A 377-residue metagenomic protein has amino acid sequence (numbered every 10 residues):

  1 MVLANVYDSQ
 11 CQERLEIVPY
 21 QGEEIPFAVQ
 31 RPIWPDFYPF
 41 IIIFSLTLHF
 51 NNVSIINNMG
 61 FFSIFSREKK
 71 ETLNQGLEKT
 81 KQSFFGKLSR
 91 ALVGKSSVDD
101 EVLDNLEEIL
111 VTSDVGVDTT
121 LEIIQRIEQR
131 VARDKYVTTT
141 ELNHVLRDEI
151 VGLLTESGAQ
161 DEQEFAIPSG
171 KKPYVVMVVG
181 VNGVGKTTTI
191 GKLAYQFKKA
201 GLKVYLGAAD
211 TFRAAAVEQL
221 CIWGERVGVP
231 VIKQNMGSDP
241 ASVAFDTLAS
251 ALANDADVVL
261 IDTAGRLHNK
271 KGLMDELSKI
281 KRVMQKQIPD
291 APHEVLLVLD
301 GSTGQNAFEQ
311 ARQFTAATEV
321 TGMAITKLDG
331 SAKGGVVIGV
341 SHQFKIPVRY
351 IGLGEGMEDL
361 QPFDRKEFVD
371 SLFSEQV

Functional and structural regions predicted by a protein language model:
V6-D8, Q21: Alpha-helix boundary/capping motif
T47, V53-G86: N-terminal accessory targeting/assembly segments
N74, E78-A209, A216-M236, A244-L252 (+1 more regions): Primarily NTPase-proximal linker/entry elements flanking Walker-type ATP/GTP-binding cores
Q219, M236-N254, H268-V377: Conserved catalytic-core segment of NTP-binding enzymes
